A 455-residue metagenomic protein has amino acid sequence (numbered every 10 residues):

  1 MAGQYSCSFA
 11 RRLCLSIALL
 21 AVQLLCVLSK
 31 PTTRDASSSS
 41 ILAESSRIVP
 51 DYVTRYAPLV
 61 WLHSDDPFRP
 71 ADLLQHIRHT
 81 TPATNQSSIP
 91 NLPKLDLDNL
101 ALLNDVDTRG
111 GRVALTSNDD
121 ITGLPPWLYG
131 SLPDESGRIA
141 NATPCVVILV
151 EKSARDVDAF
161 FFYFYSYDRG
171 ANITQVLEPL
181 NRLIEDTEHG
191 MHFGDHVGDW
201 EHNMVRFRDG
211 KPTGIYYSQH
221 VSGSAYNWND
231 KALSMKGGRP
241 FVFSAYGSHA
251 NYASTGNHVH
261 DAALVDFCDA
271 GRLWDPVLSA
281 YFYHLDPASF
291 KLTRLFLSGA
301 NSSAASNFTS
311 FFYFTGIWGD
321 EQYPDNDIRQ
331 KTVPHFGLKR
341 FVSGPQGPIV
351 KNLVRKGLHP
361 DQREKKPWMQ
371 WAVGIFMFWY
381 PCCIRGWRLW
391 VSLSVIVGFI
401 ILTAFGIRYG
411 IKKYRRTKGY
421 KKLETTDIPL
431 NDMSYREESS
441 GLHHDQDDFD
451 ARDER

Functional and structural regions predicted by a protein language model:
M1-S29: Fungal secretory targeting signals
L28-D199, K211-E454: A domain-level signal for the mature, folded cores of soluble proteins
R206-G210: Short beta-strand micro-motifs enriched in acidic
